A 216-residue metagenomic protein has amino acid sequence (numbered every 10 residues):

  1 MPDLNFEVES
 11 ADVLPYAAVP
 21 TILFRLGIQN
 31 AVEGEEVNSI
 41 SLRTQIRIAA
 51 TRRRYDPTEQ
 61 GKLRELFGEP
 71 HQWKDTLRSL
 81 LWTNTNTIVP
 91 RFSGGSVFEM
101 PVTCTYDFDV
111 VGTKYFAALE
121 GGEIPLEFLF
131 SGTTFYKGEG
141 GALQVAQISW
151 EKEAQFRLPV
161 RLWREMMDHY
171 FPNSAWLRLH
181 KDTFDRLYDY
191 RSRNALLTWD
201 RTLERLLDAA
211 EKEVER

Functional and structural regions predicted by a protein language model:
M1-L23: Low-complexity, acidic Ser/Thr/Pro/Gly-rich terminal tails and inter-domain linkers that flank the onset of structured
P15-I28, V37-I46, V102-Y106: Contiguous beta-strand segments within globular domains
R43-A49, F98-E151: Internal, hydrophobic beta-strand segments that form the core of beta-sheet-rich folds
I46-T58: Short aromatic-acidic-glycine turn motif
G61-A117: Extended, solvent-exposed segments with strong compositional bias
G61-P70, F135-W176: Short beta-strand elements
K181-L197: Surface-exposed, Lys/Arg-rich phosphate-binding patches that contact polyanionic backbones
L197-R216: Short, basic amphipathic alpha-helical segments that act as recognition/interaction helices in nucleic-acid-binding
